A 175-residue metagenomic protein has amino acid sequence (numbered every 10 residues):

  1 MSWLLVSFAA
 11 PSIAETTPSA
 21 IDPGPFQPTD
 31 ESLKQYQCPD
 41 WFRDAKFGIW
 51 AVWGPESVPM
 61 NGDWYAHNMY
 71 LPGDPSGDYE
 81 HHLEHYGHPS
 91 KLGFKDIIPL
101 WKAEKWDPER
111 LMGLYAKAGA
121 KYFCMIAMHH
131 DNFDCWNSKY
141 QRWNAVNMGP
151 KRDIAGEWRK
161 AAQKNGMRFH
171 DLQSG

Functional and structural regions predicted by a protein language model:
M1-A9: Bacterial N-terminal signal peptides
A14-G175: Mature catalytic domains of secreted/periplasmic carbohydrate-active enzymes
